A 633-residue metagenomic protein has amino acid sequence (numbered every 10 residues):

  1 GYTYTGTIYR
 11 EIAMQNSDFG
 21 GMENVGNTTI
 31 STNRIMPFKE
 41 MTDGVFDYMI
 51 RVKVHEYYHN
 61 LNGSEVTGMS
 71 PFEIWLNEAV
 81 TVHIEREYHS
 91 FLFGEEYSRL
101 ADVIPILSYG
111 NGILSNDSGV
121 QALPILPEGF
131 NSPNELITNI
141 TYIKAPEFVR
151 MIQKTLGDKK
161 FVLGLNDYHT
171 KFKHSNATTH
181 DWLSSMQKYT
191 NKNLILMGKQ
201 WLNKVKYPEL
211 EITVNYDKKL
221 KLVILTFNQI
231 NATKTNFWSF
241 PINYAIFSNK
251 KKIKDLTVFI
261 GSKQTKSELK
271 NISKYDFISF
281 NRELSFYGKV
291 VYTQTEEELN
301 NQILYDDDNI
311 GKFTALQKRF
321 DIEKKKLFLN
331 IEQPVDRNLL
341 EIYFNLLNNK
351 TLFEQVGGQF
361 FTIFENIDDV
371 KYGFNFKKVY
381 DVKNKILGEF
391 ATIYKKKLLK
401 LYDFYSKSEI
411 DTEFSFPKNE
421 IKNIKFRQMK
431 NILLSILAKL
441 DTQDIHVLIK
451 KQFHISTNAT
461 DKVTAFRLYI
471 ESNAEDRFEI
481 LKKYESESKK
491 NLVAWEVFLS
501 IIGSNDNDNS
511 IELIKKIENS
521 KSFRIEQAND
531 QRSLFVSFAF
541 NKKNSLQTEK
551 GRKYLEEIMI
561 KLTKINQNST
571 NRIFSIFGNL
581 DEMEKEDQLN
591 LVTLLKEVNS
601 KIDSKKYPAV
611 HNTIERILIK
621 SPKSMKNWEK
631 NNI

Functional and structural regions predicted by a protein language model:
G1-T233: Hydrophobic alpha-helical and helix-loop surface patches within well-folded domains that function as non-catalytic
Y58, I125-E128, K159, F172-V497 (+2 more regions): Non-catalytic accessory/interaction domains
